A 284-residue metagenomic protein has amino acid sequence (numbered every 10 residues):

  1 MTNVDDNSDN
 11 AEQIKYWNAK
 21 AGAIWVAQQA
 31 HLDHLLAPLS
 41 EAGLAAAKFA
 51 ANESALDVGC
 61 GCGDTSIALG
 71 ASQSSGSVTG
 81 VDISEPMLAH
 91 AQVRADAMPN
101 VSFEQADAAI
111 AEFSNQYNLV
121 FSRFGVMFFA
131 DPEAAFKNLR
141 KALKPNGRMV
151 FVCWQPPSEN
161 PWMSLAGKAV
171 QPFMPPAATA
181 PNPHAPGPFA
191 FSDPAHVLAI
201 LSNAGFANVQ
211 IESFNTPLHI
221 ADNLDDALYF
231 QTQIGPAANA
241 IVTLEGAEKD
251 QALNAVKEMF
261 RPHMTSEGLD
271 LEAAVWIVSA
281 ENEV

Functional and structural regions predicted by a protein language model:
T2-A50, D64-A68, M87-H90, R94 (+1 more regions): Conserved class I S-adenosyl-L-methionine
N3-D6, E12, Y16, Q28 (+3 more regions): Conserved Class I S-adenosyl-L-methionine
A47-F49, S72-Q73, A95, L143-P145: A generic alpha-to-beta junction signature in SAM-dependent methyltransferases
S54-A111, A134: Class I SAM-dependent methyltransferase SAM/SAH-binding core
Q73, A95, V170, F260 (+1 more regions): Conserved hydrophobic residues forming the short capping helix/wall of the S-adenosyl-L-methionine
A109-V120: A short acidic, Gly/Pro-enriched loop at the edge of an enzyme's catalytic core that lines a small-molecule cofactor
N118-E133, Q155: A short SAM/SAH-binding and catalytic strip from SAM-dependent methyltransferases
E133-A134, K144, R148-D222, A238: Conserved catalytic/acceptor-binding region of the Class I
